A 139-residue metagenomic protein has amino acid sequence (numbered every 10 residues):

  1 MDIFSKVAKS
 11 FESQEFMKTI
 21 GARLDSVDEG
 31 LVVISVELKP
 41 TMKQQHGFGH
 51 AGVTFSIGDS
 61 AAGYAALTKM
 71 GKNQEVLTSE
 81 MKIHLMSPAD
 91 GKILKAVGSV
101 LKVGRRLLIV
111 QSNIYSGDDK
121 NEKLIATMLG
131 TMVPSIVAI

Functional and structural regions predicted by a protein language model:
M1-S35, K39: Non-catalytic linker/capping segments at the edges of enzyme domains
E12, E37-A61: Hot-dog-fold acyl-thioester-processing enzymes
K18-I20, G30-V32, A51, L77-M81 (+3 more regions): A generic structural signal for short beta-strands and their flanking turns/coil linkers
V36-L38, L85, P134: Hydrophobic residues in beta-strands and at strand termini
Q45-H46, N73, R106, S112: A short, glycine- and basic residue-enriched loop/turn that sits immediately adjacent to a domain's principal
V53-S56, S60, E80-S87, S112-I114 (+1 more regions): Hydrophobic alpha-helical segments of small multi-pass membrane proteins
Y64-K95, V100: Hydrophobic beta-strand-centered segment that forms part of the acyl-chain substrate-binding groove
A89-G91, K95-V97, L101-I139: HotDog/MaoC-like acyl-thioester-processing domains
